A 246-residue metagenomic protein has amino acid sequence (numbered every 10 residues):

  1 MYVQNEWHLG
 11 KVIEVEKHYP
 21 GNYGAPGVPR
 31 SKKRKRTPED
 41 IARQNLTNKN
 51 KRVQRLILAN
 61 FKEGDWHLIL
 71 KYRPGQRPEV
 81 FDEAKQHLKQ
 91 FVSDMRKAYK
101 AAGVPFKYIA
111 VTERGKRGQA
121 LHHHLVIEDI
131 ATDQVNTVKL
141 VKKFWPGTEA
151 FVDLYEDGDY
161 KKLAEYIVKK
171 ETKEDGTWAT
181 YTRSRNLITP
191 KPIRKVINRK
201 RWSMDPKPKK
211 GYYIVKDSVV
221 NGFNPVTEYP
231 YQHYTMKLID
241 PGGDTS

Functional and structural regions predicted by a protein language model:
M1-Q119, I130-S246: Right-hand nucleic-acid polymerase module
H123-I127: Cys/His-coordinated zinc-finger cores
